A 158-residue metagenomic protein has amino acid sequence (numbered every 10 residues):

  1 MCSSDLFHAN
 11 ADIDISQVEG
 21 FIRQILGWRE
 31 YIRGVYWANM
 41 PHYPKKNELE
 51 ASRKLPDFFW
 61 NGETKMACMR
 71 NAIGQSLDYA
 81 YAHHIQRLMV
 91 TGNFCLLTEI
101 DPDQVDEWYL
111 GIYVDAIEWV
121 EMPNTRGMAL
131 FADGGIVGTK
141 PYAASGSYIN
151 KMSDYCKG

Functional and structural regions predicted by a protein language model:
M1-S3: Short, small-residue-biased leader/transition segments that mark boundaries at the very start of proteins
F7-G158: C-terminal catalytic domain of photolyase/cryptochrome flavoproteins, centering on the FAD-binding pocket
